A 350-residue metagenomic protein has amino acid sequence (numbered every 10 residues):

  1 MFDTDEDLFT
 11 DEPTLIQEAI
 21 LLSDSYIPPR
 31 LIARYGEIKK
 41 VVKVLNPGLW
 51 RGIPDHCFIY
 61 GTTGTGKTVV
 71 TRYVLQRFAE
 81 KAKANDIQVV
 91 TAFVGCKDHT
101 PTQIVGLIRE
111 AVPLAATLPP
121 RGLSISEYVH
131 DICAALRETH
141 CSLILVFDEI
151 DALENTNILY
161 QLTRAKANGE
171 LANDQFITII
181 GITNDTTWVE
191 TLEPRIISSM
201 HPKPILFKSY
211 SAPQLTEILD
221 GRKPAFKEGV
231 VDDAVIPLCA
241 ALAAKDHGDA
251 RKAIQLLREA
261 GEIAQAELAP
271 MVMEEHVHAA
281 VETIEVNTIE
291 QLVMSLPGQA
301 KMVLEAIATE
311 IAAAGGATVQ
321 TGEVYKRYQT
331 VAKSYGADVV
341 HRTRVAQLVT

Functional and structural regions predicted by a protein language model:
M1-D55, R77-E80: A short, basic N-terminal segment
F2-Q17, S23, P54, T71 (+6 more regions): Mid-core helix/loop region of P-loop NTP-binding domains shared across ATPases and GTPases
G52-V74: Walker A/P-loop nucleotide-binding motif
H56-F58, K81-K97: Conserved catalytic segments around the Walker B and adjacent sensor/switch elements of P-loop NTPase domains
Q76-I87, A115-T117: Post-Walker A helix-loop "phosphate-sensing" segment adjacent to the P-loop in P-loop NTPases
I263-T288: Conserved C-terminal helix/linker of AAA+ ATPases
V286-T318: Short alpha-helical segments that sit at the start of domains
I311-T350: Terminal-proximal interaction/regulatory segments of ATP-powered molecular machines
